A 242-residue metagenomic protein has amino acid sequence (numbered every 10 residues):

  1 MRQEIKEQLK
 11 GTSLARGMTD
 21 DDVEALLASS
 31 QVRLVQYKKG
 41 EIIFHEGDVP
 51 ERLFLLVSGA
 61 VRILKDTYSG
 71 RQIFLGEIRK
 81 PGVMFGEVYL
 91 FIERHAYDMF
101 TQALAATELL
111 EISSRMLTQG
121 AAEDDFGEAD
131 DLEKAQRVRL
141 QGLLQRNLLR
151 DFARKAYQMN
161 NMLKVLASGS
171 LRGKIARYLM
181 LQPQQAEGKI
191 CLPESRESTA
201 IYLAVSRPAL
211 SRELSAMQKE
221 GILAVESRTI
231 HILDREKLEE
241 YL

Functional and structural regions predicted by a protein language model:
M1-K39, V83, Y89-I92: Cyclic nucleotide-binding regulatory module and flanking cytosolic helices
E7-L9, A156-A167: Short, Lys/Arg-enriched N-terminal segment that forms or immediately precedes the first helix of a structured domain
S29-S30, D48-P50: Short, small/polar residue-rich loop motifs at catalytic or cofactor-binding pockets
G40, E51-L64, P81-V83: Glycine- and acidic-residue-biased ligand/ion/polar-headgroup-sensing regions
I42-D48: Short phosphate-coordinating micro-motif centered on Lys-Gly-acidic
Y68-L75: Short alpha-helix-to-loop micro-motif enriched in aromatics/charged/Gly
L75-L149: Cyclic-nucleotide recognition modules
G169-K174, Y178-L242: Phosphate-/nucleic-acid-contacting segments
